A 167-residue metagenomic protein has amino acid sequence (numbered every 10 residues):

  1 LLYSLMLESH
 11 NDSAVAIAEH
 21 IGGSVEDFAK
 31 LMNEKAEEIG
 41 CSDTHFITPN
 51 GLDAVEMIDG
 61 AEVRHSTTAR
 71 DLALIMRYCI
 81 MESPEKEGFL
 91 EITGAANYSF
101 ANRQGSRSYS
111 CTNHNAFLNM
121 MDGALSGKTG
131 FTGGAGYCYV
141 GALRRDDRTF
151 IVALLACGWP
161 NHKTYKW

Functional and structural regions predicted by a protein language model:
L1-R70, I80-E82: Active-site-adjacent loops and short helices of periplasmic peptidoglycan-processing enzymes
C41-H45, I58-W167: Domain-terminus/edge residues, biased toward the C-terminal soluble/receptor-binding domains of extracytoplasmic
